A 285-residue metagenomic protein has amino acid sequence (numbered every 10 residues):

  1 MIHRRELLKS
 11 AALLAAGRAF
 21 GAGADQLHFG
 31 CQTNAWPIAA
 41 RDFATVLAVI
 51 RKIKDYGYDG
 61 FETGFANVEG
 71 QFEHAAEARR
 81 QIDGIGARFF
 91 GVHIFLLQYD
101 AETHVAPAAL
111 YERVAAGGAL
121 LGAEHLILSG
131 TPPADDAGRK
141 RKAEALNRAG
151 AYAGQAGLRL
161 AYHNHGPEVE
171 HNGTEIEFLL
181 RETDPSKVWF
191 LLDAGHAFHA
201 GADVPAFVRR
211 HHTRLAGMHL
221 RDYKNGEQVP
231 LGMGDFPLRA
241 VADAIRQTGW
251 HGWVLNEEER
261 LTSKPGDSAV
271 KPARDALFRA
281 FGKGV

Functional and structural regions predicted by a protein language model:
I2-G30, I38-A39, F43-K54, G173-L192 (+1 more regions): Histidine-acidic metal/acid-base catalytic patches
A12, A16-G17, G84-R88, L97-F190 (+2 more regions): Active-site acidic/histidine proton-transfer and metal-coordination neighborhood in alpha/beta enzyme cores
F29-T33, F61-T63, F89-I94, L126-L128 (+4 more regions): Hydrophobic faces of well-ordered beta-strands that scaffold small-molecule active sites in alpha/beta enzyme cores
P37-F43, G64-A75, L97-P107, P132-K140 (+4 more regions): Acidic-and-aromatic substrate-binding clefts and catalytic sites of carbohydrate-active enzymes
L47-G64, L121-G122: Catalytic domains of carbohydrate-active enzymes, especially glycoside hydrolases
K52-D55, Q81, G117-L120, R148 (+3 more regions): Alpha-helical scaffold elements within enzyme catalytic domains, especially in hydrolases
N67-E69, R80, S186-F190: Histidine- and aromatic-rich ligand-binding microenvironments
H74-I85: Aromatic-lined substrate-binding rim segments of carbohydrate-active enzymes
